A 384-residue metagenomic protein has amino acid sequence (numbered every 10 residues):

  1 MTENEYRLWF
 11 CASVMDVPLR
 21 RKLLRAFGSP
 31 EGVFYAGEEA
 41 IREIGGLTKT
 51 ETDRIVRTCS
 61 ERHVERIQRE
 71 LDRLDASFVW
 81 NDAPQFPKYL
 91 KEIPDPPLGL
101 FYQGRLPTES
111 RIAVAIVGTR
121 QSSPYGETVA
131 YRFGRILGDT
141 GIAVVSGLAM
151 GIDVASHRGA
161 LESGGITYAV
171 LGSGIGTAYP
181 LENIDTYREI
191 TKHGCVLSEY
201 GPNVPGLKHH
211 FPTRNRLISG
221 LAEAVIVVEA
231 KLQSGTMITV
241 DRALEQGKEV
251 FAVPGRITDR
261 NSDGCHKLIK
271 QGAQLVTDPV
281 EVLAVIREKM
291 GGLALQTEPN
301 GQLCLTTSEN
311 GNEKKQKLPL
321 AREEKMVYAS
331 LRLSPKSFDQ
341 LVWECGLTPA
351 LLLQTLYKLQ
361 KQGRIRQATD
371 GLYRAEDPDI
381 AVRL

Functional and structural regions predicted by a protein language model:
M1-E3, R69, W80-L384: Glycine-biased, small-residue-rich flexible motifs in mid-sequence functional cores and linkers
M1-P84, F338, Q362-R364, T369-L372 (+1 more regions): Short, small/acidic-rich helices and loops at N termini and domain boundaries of DNA replication/processing enzymes
